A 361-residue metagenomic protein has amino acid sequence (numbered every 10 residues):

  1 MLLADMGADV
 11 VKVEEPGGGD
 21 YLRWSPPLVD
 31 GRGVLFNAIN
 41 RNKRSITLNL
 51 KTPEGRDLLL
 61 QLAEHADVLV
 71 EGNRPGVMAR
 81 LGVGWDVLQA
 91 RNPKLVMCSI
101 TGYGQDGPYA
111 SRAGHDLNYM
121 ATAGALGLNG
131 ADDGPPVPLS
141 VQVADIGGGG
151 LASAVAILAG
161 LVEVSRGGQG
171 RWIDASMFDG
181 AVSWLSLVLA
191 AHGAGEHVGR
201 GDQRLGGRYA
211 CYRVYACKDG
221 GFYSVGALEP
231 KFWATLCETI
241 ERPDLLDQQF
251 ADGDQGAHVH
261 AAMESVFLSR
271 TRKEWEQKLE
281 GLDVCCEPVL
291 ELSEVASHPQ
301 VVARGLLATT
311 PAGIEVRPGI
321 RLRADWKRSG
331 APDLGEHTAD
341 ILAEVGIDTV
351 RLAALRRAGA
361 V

Functional and structural regions predicted by a protein language model:
M1-A156, G160-R166, D333, A339-V361: N-terminal helix-loop segment corresponding to the beta1-alpha1 unit of nucleotide/adenylate-binding folds
D9-V10, E280-E294, D348-A353: Short, well-structured beta-strand/strand-turn elements
G17, Y103-G104, M177-V182, D219-G221 (+2 more regions): Glycine-rich beta-alpha junction loops
Q105, G134-A144, S165-A181, R200-G207 (+2 more regions): Conserved Rossmann-fold dehydrogenase catalytic segment
P135-A144, A216-G221, D325: Flexible glycine/proline-enriched surface loops and loop-helix/loop-strand junctions
G149-G170, S183-E196, T235-E241: Oxidoreductase and adenylate-handling cofactor-binding alpha/beta cores
C211-L282, C286: Aromatic-enriched alpha-helical interface/lid elements that frame and gate functional surfaces
A216-K218, L292-V361: Terminal low-complexity tails and localization/encapsulation signals of metabolic enzymes
